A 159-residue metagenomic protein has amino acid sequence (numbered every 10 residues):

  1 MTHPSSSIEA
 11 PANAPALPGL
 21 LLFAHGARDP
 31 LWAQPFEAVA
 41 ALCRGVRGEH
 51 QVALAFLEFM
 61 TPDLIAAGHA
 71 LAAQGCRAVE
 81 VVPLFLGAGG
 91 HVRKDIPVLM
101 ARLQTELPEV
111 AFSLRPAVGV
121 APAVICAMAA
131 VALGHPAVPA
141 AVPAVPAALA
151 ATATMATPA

Functional and structural regions predicted by a protein language model:
M1-A159: Active-site-proximal alpha-helix that buttresses catalytic centers in soluble enzyme cores
